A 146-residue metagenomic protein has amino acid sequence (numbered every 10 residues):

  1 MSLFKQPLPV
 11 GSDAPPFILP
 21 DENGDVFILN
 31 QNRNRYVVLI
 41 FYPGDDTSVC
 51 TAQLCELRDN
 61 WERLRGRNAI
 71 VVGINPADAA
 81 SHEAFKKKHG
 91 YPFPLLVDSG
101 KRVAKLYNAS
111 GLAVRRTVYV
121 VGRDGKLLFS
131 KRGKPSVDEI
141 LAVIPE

Functional and structural regions predicted by a protein language model:
M1-E146: Chalcogenol-based redox active-site neighborhoods
